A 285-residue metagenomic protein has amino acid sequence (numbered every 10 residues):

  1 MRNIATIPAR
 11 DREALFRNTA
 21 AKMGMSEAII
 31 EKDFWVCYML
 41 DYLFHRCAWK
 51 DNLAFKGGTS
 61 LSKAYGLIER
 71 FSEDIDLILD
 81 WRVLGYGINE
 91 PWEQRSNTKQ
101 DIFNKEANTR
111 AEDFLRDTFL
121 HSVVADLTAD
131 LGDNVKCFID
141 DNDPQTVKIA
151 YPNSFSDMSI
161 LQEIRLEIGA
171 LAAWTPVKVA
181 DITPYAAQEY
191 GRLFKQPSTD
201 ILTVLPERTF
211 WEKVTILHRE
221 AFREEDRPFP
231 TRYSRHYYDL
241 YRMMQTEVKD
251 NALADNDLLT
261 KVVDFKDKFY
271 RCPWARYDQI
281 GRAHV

Functional and structural regions predicted by a protein language model:
M1-L53, Y65-E69, I75, W81-H284: Structured mid-to-C-terminal alpha-helical surface segments
F55-T59: Glycine-rich beta-strand-to-loop/alpha-helix junction loops that act as flexible
S62: Betabetaalpha-Me/HNH-type nuclease active-site subdomain
